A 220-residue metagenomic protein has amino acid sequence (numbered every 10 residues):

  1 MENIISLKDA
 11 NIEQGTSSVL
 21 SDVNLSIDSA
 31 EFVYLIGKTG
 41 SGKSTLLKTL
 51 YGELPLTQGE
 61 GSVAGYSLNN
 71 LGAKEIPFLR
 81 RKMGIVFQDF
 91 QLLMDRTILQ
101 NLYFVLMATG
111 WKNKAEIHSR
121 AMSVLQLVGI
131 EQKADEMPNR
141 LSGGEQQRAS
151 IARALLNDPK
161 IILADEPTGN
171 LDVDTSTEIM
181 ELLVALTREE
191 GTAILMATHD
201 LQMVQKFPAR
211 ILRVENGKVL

Functional and structural regions predicted by a protein language model:
Y51: Helix-to-loop junction immediately C-terminal to a conserved catalytic motif
G59-L68: Conserved ABC transporter NBD signature motif
L68-G84, E189: ABC ATPase NBD coupling module
D95-F104: Short coil-to-helix segment of the ABC ATPase nucleotide-binding domain corresponding to the Q-loop/switch region
M137-Q147: Conserved ABC ATPase signature
L156-K160: A short, proline-enriched helix->beta-strand linker immediately N-terminal to the Walker B motif in ABC-type P-loop
I162-D165: Catalytic Walker B motif of ABC-type/P-loop ATPase nucleotide-binding domains
